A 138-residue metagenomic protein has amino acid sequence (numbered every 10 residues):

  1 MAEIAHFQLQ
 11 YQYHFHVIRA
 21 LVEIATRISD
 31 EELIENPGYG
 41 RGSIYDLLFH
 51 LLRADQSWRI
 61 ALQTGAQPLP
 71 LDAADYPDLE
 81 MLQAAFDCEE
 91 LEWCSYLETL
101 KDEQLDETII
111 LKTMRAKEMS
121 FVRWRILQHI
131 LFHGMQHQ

Functional and structural regions predicted by a protein language model:
M1-A5: Basic/polar N-terminal segments that are highly enriched at the extreme N-terminus, encompassing both cleavable
Q8-E23, R27-D72, M114-Q138: Short, contiguous alpha-helical
G65-D106: Helix-adjacent hinge/juxtasegments
L91-H129: A mid-sequence interfacial segment
